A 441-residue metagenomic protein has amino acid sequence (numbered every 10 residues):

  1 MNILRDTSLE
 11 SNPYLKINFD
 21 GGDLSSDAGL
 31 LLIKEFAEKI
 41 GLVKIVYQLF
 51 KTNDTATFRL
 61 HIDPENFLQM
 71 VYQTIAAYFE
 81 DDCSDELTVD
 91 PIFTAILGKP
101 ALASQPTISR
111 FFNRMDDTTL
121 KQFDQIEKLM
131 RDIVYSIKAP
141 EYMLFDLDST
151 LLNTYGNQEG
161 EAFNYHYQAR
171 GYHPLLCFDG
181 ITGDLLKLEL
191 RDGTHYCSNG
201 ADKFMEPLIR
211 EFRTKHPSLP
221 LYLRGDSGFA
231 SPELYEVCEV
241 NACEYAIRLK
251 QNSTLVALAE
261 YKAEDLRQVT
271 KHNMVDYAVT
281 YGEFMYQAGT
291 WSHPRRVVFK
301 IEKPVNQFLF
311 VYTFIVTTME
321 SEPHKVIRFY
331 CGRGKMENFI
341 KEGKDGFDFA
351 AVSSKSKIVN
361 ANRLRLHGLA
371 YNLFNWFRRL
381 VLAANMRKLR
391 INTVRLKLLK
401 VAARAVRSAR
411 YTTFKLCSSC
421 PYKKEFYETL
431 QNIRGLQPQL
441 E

Functional and structural regions predicted by a protein language model:
M1-Y196, A201-K215, R378, V401-E441: Dynamic "connector" segments at or just before major functional cores
N2-P13, E244-D345, A403, E428-E441: An anionic, glycine-rich sequence signature occurring as long contiguous blocks
L9-L15, V46-F50, T88-P91, N306-V311 (+3 more regions): Short acidic (Asp/Glu) and glycine-rich catalytic loops that position anionic groups and cofactors
F36, Q69-M70, S84, S104 (+9 more regions): Short, conserved catalytic/metal-binding motifs centered on acidic residues
F36, S84, K325-N362, L366-F377: Short amphipathic alpha-helical "interface-anchor" segments enriched in bulky aromatics
A56-E65, V305-N306, S354-L364: Structural motif
Y196-T254: Domain-level cores of phosphate- or acyl-group-handling catalytic modules
F349-L416: Basic, amphipathic alpha-helical segments enriched in Lys/Arg and hydrophobic/aromatic residues
